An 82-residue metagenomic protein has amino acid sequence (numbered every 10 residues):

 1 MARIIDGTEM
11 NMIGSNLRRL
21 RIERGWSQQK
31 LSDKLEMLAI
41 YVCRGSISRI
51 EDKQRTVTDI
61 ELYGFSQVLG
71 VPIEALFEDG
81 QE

Functional and structural regions predicted by a protein language model:
M1-E23: A short, Lys/Arg-rich alpha-helix, primarily the initiator
N16, S27, L31, T58-E61 (+1 more regions): Residues that mark the N-terminal boundary/hinge immediately upstream of a DNA-recognition element
L17, R21, L31, I47 (+2 more regions): Hydrophobic packing within well-folded, soluble alpha/beta domains
I22, E36-M37, D52-Q54, Q81: Residue-level detection of the helix-turn-helix DNA-binding "recognition helix"
G25-R49: Short alpha-helical DNA-recognition segment
G45, D52-G64: Short, basic-rich loop-to-helix N-cap that marks the start of a DNA-contacting helix
D59-Y63, Q67-E82: Short C-terminal boundary/hinge segments that cap the last helix of small helical domains
